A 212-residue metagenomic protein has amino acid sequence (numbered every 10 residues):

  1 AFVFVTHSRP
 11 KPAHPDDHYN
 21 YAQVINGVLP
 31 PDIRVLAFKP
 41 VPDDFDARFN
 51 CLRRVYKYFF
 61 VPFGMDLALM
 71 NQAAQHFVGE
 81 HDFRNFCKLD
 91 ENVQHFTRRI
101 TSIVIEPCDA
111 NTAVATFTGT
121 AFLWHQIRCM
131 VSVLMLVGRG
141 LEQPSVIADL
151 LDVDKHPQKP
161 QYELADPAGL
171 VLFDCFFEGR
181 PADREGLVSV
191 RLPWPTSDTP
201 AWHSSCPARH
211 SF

Functional and structural regions predicted by a protein language model:
A1-F212: Structured-RNA-binding interfaces characteristic of tRNA pseudouridine synthases
